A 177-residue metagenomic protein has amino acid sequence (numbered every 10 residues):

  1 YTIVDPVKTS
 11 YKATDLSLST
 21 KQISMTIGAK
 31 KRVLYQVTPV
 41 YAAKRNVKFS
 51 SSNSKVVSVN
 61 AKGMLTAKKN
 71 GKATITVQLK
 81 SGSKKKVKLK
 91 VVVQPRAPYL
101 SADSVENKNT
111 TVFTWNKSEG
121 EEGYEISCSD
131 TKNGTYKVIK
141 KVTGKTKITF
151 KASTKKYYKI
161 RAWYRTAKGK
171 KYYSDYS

Functional and structural regions predicted by a protein language model:
Y1-Q94: Extracytoplasmic soluble-region selector
I27, K69-N70, N107, G144 (+1 more regions): Surface-exposed loops/turns
V37-P39, A67, L79, S104 (+2 more regions): Non-cytosolic beta-sheet module surface loops
V40, S52-K55, C128-T135, R165-A167: Change "in extracellular beta-sheet-rich domains … of secreted and cell-surface proteins" to "in beta-sheet-rich domains
K48-S50, G123-S127: Beta-strand signatures of extracellular beta-sandwich domains
Q94-G120, K168-S177: Pro/Thr/Ser/Gly-rich low-complexity, intrinsically disordered linker/stalk tracts
E125-S153: Recognizes extended acidic, P/S/T-rich segments that occur within or adjacent to Ig-like beta-sandwich modules
F150-K170: Beta-strand-rich modules
